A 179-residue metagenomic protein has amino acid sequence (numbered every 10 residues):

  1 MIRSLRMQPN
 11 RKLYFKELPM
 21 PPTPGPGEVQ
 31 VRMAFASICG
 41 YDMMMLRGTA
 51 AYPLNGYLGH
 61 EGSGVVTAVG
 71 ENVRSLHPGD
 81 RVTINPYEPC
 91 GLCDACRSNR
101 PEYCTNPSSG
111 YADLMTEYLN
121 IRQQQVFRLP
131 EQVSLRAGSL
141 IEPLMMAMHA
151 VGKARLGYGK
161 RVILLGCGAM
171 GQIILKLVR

Functional and structural regions predicted by a protein language model:
R3, E28-Q30, R161: Residues that mark the start of a beta-strand
P21-A36, T49-D94, Q125, P130-Q132: Glycine-rich beta-strand-centered segment in the early N-terminal region that forms part of a ligand/cofactor-binding
M43, E88, R97-M115: Iron-sulfur (Fe-S) cluster-binding segments and ferredoxin-like electron-carrier domains, especially [2Fe-2S]
Y118-V126: A short glycine-rich beta-alpha junction/loop motif
S134-R179: Mid-domain Rossmann-like dinucleotide-binding core that forms the NAD(H)/NADP(H) cofactor-binding site
